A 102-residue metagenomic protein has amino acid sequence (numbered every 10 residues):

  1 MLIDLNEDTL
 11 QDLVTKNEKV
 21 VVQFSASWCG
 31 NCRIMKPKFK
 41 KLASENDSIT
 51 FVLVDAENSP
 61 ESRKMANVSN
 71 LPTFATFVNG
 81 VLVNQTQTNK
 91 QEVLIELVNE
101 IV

Functional and structural regions predicted by a protein language model:
M1-V20, E96, E100-V102: N-terminal leader/targeting and pre-domain segments
D4-L5, F24, K36-E61: Thiol-based oxidoreductase modules, predominantly thioredoxin-like and allied folds used for disulfide exchange
T9-K41: Local sequence-structure signature of Cys/Sec-based thiol-disulfide redox active-site neighborhoods
T9-L10, N58-S62, V93: Short acidic active-site motifs
M65-A66, Q91: Chalcogenol-based redox active-site neighborhoods
A66-T76: Structural micro-motif
T76-V102: Non-catalytic, surface beta->alpha helical segment in thiol-disulfide oxidoreductase systems
